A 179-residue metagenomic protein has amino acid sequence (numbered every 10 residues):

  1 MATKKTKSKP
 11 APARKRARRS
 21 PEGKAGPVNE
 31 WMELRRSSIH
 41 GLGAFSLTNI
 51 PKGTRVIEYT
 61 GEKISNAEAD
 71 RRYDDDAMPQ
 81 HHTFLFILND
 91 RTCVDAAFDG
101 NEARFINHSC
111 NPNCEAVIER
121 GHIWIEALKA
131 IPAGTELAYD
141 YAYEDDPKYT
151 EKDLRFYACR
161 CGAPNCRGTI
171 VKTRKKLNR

Functional and structural regions predicted by a protein language model:
A2-P10, R14-R16, S109-R179: C-terminal SET catalytic tail plus cysteine-rich post-SET Zn-binding segment of SAM-dependent SET-domain
K15-V117: Catalytic cores of histone-lysine modification enzymes
